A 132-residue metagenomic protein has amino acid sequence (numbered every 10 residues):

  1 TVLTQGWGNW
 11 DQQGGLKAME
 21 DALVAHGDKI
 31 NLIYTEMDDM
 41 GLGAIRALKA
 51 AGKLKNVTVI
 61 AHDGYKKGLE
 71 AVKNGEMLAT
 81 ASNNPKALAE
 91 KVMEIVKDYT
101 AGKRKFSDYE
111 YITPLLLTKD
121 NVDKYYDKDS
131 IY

Functional and structural regions predicted by a protein language model:
T1-Y132: A residue-level marker of the well-folded mature domains of exported/periplasmic proteins
